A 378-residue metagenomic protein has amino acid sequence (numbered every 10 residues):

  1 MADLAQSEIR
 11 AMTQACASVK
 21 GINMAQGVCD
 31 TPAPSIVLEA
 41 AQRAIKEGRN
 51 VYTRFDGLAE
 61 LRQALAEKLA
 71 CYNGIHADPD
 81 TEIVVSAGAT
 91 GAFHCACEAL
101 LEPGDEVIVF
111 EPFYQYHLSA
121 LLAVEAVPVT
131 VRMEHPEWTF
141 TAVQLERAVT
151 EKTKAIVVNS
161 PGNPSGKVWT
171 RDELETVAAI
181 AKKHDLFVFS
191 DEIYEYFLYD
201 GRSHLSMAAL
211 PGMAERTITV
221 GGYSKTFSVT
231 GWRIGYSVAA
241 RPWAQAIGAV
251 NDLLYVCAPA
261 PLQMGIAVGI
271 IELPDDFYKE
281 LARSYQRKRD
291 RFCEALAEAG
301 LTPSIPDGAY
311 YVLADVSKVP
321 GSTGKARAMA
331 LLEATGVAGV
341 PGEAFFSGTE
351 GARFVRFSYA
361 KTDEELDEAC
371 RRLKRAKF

Functional and structural regions predicted by a protein language model:
A2-A5, M12-I22, V28-R43, A70 (+1 more regions): PLP-dependent class I/II
M24, E47-V51, A64-C71: Glycine-rich loop-to-alpha-helix module at the N-terminal edge of alpha/beta enzyme cores
D56-G57: Short beta-strand to alpha-helix junction loop
L61-L65, G88: Conserved AMP-binding/adenylate-forming core of the ANL superfamily
